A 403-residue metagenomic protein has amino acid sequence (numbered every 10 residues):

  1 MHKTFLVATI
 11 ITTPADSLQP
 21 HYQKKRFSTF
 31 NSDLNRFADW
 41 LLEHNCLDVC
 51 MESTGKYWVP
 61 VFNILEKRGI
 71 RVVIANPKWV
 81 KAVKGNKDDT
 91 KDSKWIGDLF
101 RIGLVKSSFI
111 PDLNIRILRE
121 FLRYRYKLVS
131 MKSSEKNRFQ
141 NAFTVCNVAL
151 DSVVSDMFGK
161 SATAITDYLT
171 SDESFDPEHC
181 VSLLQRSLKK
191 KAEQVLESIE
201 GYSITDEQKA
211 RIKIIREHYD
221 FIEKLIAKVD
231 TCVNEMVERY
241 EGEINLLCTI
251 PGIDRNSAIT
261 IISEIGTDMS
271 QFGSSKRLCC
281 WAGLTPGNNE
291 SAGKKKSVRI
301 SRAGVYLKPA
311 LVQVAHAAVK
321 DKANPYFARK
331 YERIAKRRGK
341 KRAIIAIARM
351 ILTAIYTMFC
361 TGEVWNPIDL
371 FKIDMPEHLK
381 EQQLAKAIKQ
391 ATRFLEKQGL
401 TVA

Functional and structural regions predicted by a protein language model:
M1-A403: A detector of single, family-specific signature residues that are central to catalytic or substrate-handling motifs
